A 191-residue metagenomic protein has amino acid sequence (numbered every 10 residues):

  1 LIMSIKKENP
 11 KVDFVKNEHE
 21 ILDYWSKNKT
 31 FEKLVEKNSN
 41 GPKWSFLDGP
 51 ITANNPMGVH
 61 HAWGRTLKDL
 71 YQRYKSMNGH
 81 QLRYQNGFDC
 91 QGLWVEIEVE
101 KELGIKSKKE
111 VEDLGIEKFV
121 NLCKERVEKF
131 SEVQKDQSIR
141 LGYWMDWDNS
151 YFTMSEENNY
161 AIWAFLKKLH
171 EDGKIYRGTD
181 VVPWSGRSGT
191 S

Functional and structural regions predicted by a protein language model:
I2-S191: N-terminal, positively charged nucleic-acid-binding surface of large information/translation enzymes
